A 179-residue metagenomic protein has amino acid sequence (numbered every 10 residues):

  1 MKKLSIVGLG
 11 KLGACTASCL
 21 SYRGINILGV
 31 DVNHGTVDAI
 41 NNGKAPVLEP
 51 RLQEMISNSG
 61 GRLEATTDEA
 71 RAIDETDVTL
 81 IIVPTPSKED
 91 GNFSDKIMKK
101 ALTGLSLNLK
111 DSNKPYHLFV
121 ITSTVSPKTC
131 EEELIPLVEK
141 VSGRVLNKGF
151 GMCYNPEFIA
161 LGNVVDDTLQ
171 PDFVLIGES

Functional and structural regions predicted by a protein language model:
S5-I6: Hydrophobic Val/Ile/Leu positions in short beta-strands of Rossmann-like dinucleotide-binding domains
L9-G10: Glycine-rich Rossmann-fold phosphate-binding loop(s) that bind the pyrophosphate of adenine dinucleotide cofactors
G13-A14: N-terminal Rossmann-fold NAD(P) dinucleotide-binding loop
Y22, N26, V32-D77, P84-N92 (+1 more regions): Conserved N-terminal Rossmann-fold NAD(P) cofactor-binding segment
E75, I82-P84, T122, G177-E178: Short, well-ordered coil/turn residues at beta-beta hairpins and beta-strand->alpha-helix junctions within
S87-F158: Rossmann-like NAD(P)(H) cofactor-binding subdomain of soluble oxidoreductases
T124-S126, I135-L137, V165-S179: Short beta-strand and adjoining strand-loop segment in the mid-core of the Rossmann-like NAD(P)-dependent dehydrogenase
